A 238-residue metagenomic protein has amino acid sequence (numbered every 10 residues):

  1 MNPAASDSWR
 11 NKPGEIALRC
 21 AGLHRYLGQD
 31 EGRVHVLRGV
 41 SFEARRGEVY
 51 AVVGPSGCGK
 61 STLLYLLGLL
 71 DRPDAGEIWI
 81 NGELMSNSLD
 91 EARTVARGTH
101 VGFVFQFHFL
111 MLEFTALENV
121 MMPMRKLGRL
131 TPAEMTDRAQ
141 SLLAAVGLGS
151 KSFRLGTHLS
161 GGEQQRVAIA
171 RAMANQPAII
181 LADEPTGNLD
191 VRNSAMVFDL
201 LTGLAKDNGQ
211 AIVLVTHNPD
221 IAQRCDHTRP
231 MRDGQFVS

Functional and structural regions predicted by a protein language model:
M1-Y26, V237-S238: ABC-family P-loop ATPase nucleotide-binding domain
I16-L18, L23-R224, T228-M231: ABC family nucleotide-binding domain
